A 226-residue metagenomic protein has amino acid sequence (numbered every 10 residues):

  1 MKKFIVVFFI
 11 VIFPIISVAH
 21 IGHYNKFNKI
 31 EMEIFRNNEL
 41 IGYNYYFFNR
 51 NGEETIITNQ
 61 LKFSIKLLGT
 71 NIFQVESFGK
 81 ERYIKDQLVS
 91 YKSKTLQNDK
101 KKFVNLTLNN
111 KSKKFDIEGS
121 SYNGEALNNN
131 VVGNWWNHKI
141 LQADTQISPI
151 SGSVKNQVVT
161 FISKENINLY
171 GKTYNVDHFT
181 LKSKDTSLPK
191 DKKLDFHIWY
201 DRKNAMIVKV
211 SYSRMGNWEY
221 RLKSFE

Functional and structural regions predicted by a protein language model:
F4-F13: Sec-dependent N-terminal signal peptides
F4-I5, F115-D116, S211, K223: Small/flexible residues
F13-A19: C-terminal segment of classical bacterial N-terminal signal peptides
H20-L108, K139-E226: Acidic, serine/threonine-rich low-complexity disordered tracts
S93-G133: Hydrophobic, well-structured mid-protein blocks that either form specific transmembrane helices
G133, N137-K139: Alpha-helical transmembrane spans
